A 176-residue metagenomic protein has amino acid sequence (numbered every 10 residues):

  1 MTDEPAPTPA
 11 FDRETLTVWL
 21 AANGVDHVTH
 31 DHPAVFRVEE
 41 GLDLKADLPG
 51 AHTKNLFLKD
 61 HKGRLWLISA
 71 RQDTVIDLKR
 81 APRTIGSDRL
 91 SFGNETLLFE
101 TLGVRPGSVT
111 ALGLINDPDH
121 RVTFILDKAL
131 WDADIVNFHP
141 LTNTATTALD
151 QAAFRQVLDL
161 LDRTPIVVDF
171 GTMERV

Functional and structural regions predicted by a protein language model:
M1-V176: Extended, low-hydrophobicity, polar/charged segments
